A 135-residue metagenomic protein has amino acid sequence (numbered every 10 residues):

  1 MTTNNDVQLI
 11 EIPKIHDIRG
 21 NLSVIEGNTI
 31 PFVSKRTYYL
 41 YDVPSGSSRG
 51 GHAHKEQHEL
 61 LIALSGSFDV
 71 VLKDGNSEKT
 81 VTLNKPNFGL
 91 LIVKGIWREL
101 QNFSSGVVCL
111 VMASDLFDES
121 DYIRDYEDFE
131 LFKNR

Functional and structural regions predicted by a protein language model:
M1-F88, S105-G106, D118-E127, F132-R135: Non-catalytic, conserved peripheral segments adjacent to functional cores
S65, K94, S114: Residues immediately flanking
L72-D74, N102, V111-A113: Residue-level recognition of conserved beta-strand positions in structured domain cores
K85-G89, G95-N102: Well-ordered alpha/beta subsegment
E99, S114-F117: Short coil/turn motifs at secondary-structure junctions
